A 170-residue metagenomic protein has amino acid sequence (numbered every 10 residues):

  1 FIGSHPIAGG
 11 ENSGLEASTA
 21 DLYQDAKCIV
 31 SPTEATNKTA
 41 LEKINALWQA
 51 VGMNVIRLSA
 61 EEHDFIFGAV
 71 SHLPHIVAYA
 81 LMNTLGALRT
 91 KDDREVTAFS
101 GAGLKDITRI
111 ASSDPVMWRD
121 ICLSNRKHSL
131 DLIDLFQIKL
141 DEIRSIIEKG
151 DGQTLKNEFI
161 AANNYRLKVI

Functional and structural regions predicted by a protein language model:
F1-E16: Rossmann-like NAD(P)(H) cofactor-binding subdomain of soluble oxidoreductases
E11, T36-N37, S129: Alpha-helix N-cap/loop-to-helix initiation residues
E16-L22, R119-D120: Short, flexible, solvent-exposed loop/turn segments with mixed acidic/basic and small polar residues
A20-D106: Internal alpha-helical scaffold of NAD(P)-dependent oxidoreductase catalytic cores
F65-G68, N157, A161: Amphipathic alpha-helical interaction segments
D93-F159: Interdomain hinge/lid region at the active-site interface of Rossmann-like NAD(P)-dependent oxidoreductases
E158-I170: Rossmann-like nucleotide/phosphate-binding core characteristic of flavoprotein oxidoreductases
